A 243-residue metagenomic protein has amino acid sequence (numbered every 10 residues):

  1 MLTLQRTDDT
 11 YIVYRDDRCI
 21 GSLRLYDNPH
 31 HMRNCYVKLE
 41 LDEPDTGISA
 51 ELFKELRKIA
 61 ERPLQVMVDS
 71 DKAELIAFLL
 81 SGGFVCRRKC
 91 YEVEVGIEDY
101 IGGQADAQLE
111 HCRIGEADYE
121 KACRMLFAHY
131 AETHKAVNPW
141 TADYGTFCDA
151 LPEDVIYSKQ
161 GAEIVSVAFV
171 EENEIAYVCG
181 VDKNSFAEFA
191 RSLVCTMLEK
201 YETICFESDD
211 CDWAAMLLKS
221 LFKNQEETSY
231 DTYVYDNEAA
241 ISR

Functional and structural regions predicted by a protein language model:
M1-D16, Q104-N138, S242-R243: Short amphipathic alpha-helix that is part of the acyltransferase structural core
M1-E55, K159-A190: Conserved donor-binding loop and adjoining core beta-sheet/short helix segment in diverse acyl/aminoacyl transferases
D9-Y11, R33-C35, K89-V93, D154-I156 (+1 more regions): Short beta-strand micro-motifs in enzyme catalytic cores
P44-A107, A190-R243: Acyl-donor-binding surface of acyltransferase catalytic domains
C86, E110, A136-T141, Y201: A general structural signal for short secondary-structure boundary/capping elements
M125, H129, F147-A150, L221: Residues that form generic nucleotide/phosphate-binding pockets
E132-E171: A mid-sequence, solvent-exposed acidic-amphipathic segment
